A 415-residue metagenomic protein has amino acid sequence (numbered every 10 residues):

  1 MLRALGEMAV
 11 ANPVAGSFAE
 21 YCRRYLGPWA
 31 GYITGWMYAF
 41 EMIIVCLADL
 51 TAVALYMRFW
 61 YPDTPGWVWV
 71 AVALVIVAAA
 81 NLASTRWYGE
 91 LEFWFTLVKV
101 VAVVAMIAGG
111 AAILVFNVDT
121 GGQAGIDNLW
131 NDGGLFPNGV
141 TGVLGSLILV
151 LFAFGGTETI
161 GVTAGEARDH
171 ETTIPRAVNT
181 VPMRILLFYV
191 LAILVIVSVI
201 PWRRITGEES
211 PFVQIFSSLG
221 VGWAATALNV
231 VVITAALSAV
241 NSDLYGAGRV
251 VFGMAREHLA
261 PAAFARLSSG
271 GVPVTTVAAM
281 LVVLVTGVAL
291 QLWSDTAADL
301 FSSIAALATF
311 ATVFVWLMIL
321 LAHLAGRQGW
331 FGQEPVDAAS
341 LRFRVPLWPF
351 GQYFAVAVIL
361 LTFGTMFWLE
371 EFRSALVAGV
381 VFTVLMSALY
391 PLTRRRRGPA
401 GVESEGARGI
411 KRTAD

Functional and structural regions predicted by a protein language model:
M1-L82, W87, I107, I233-G253 (+2 more regions): Hydrophobic transmembrane alpha-helices that form the core helical bundles of multi-pass secondary transporters
E20-C22, G27, F59, A177-D243 (+1 more regions): TM-loop-TM module centered on a large, flexible mid-protein loop between adjacent transmembrane helices in multi-pass
G31, G66-V70, L74, T96-K99 (+6 more regions): Residue-level signature of transmembrane alpha-helical entry/exit and packing/kink sites in multi-pass membrane
D49-W67, W87-T96, S210-V213, A227-V230 (+3 more regions): Transmembrane helix-loop boundary segments of multi-pass membrane transporters
A54, W67-A124, G155, V178-P182 (+2 more regions): Membrane-interface loop-to-helix entry segments
P65, L97-T226, V230: Helix-loop-helix junctions that connect adjacent transmembrane segments in multi-pass membrane transporters
W94-F95, A263-V274, V313-E371: C-terminal membrane-solvent junction of multi-pass transporters and transport-like membrane proteins
L114, S302-V315, V345-D415: A generic transmembrane alpha-helix motif of multi-pass inner-membrane proteins
